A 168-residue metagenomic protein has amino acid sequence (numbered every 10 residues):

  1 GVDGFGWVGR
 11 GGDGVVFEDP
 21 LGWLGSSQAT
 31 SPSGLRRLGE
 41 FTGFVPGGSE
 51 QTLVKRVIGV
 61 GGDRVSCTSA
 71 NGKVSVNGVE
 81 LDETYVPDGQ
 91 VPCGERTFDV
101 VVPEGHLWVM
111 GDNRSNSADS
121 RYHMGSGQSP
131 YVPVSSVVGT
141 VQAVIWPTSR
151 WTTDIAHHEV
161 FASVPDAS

Functional and structural regions predicted by a protein language model:
G1-S168: Soluble "head" domains of membrane/secretory-pathway proteins
